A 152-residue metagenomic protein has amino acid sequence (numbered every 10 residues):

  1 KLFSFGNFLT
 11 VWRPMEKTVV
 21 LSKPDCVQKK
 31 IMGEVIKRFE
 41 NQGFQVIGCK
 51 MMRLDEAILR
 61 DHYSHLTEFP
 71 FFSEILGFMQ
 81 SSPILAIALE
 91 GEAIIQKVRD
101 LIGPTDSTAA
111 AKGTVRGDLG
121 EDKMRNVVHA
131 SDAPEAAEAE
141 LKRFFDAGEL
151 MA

Functional and structural regions predicted by a protein language model:
L2: Cationic, low-complexity basic patches in intrinsically disordered or flexible, solvent-exposed regions
F8-A152: Non-catalytic terminal and connector segments of soluble metabolic enzymes
